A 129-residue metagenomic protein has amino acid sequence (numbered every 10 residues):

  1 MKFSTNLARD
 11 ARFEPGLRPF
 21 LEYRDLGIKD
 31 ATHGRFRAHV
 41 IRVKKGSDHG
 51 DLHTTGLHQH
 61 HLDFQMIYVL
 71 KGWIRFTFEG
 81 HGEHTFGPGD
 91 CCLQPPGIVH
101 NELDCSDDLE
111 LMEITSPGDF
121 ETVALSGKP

Functional and structural regions predicted by a protein language model:
M1-A8, E14, N101-P129: Double-stranded beta-helix
E14-H58, D63: A short glycine-rich, His/Asp/Glu-containing loop-to-beta-strand
T32, R75, F120: Flexible, glycine-rich phosphate/dinucleotide-binding loops and adjacent beta-alpha linkers at cofactor/substrate
V40-K44, Q59-F76, I114-P117: Short, conserved beta-strand element in jelly-roll/cupin
D51-H53, P95-I98: Short acidic (Asp/Glu) patches
E79-H81, D104-C105: Conserved catalytic-core motifs of eukaryotic protein kinase domains, centered on the activation segment
G80-G97: Short acidic-glycine-tyrosine-enriched beta hairpin
